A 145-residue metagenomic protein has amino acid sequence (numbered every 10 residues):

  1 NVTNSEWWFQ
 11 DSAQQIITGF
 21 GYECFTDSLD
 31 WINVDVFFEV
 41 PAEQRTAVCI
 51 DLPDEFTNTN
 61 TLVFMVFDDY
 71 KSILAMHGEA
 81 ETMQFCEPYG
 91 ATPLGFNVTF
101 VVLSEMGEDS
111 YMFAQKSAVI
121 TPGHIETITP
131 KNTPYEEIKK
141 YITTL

Functional and structural regions predicted by a protein language model:
N1-L145: Proteolytic cleavage junctions
